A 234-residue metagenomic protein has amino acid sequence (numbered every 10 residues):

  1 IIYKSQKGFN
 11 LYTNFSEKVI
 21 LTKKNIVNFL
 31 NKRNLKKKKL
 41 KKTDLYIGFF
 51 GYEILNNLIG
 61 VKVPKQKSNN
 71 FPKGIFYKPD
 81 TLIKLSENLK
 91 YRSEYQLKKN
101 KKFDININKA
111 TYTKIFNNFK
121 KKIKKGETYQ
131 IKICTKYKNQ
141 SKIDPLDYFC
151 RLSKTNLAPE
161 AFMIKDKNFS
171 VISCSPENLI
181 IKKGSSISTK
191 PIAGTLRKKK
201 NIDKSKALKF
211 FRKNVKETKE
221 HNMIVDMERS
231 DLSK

Functional and structural regions predicted by a protein language model:
I1-K234: Extended alpha-helical targeting/anchoring segments, especially N-terminal organellar/secretory targeting helices
